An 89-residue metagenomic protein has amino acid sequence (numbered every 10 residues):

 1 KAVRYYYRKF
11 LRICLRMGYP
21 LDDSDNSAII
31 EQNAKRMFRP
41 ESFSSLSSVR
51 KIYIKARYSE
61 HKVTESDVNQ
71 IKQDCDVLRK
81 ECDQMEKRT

Functional and structural regions predicted by a protein language model:
K1-T89: Membrane-proximal, non-transmembrane interaction modules that couple membrane proteins to downstream assemblies
